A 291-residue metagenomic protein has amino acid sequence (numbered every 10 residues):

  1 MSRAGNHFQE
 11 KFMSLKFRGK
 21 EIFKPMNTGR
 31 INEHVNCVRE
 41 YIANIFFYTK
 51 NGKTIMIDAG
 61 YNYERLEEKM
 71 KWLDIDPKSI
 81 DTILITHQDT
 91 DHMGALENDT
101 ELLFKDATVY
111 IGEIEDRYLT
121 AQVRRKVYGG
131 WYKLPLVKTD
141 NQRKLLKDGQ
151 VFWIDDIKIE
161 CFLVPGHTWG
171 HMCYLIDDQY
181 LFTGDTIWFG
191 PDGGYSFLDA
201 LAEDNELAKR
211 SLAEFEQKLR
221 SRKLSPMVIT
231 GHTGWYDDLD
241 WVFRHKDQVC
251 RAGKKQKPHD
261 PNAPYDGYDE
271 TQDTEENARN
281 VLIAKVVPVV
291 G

Functional and structural regions predicted by a protein language model:
R3-K11, D260-G291: C-terminal regulatory/interaction regions
S14-G19, K24-M26, I31, E113-F162 (+1 more regions): Metallo-beta-lactamase
E21-L73, C173-G184, W188-G190: Conserved beta-strand hairpin/beta-sheet module of binuclear metal-dependent hydrolase folds, prominently
I55-D58, S79, I83-L84, C161-L163: Short catalytic-loop micro-motif centered on adjacent basic/acidic residues
D58, G231-H232, H245: A cross-family glycoside hydrolase active-site/sugar-binding cleft signature
Y63, K71-Q150, D247, A252-K255 (+1 more regions): Active-site HxH/HxHxD metal-binding segment of metal-dependent hydrolases
K158-P165, W169-W241: Metallo-beta-lactamase
W235-K257: Short, electropositive alpha-helical surface patch
